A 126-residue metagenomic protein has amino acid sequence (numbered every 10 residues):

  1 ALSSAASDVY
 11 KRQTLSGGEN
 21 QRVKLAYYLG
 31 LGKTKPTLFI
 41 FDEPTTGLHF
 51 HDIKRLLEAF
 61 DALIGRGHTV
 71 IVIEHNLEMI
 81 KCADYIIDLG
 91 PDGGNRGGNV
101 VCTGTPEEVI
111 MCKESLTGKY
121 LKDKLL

Functional and structural regions predicted by a protein language model:
A1-A6, Y10: Single conserved hydrophobic/aromatic residue that forms the stacking wall/gate of nucleotide- or nucleobase-binding
R12, T45-T46: Short loop immediately C-terminal to the Walker-B catalytic DE motif in ABC-type ATPase nucleotide-binding domains
S16: ABC transporter NBD signature
N20-F41: GG-anchored amphipathic helix commonly corresponding to the ABC/SMC/Rad50 NBD signature/C-loop
L29-G30, I53-R66: Helical segment within the ABC ATPase nucleotide-binding domain
T69, K81-D88: Conserved catalytic segment of ABC-fold P-loop ATPases
I73-H75: H-loop/switch region of ABC-family ATPase nucleotide-binding domains
D88-L121: Conserved beta-strand-loop-alpha-helix hinge in the C-terminal portion of ABC ATPase nucleotide-binding domains
